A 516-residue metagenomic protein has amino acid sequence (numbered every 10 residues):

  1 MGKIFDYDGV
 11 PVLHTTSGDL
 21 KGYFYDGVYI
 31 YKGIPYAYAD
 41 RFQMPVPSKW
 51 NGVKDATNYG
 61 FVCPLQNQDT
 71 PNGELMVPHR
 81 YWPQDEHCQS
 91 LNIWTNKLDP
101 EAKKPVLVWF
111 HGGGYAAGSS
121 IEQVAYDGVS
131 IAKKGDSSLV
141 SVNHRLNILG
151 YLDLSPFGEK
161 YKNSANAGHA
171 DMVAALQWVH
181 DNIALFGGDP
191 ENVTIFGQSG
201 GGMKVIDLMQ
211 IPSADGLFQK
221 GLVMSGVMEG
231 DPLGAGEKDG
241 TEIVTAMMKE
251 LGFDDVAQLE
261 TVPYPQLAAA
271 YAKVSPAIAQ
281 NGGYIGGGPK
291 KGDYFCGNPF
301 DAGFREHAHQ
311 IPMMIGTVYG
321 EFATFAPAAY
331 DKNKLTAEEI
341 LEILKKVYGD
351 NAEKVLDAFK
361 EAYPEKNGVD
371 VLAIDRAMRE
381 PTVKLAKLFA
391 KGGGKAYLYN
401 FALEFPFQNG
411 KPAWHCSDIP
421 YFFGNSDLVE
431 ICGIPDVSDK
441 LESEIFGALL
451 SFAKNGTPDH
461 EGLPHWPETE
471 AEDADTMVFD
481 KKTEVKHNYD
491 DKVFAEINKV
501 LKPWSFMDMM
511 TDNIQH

Functional and structural regions predicted by a protein language model:
M1-N166, P190, C432-I445, N455-L463 (+4 more regions): Non-catalytic accessory segments of hydrolases
I34, R379-H516: Mobile gating loops/cap/lid regions near enzyme active sites that modulate substrate access
G112-G113, A167-D171, S199-G202: Active-site loop->helix "elbow" adjoining a glycine-rich segment at hydrolase catalytic centers
K162-A184, D239-E242: Alpha/beta-hydrolase active-site loop
D181, D215, M224-E339, G368-K391: Substrate-access "cap/lid" subdomains that shape and gate the entrance to catalytic or ligand-binding pockets
F186-Q198: Alpha/beta-hydrolase fold nucleophile elbow
G197-G200, P212, S225: Catalytic nucleophile serine of serine hydrolases, specifically the conserved "nucleophile elbow" pentapeptide
G202-A214: Short glycine-enriched nucleophile-adjacent loop and the immediately C-terminal alpha-helix near the catalytic center
